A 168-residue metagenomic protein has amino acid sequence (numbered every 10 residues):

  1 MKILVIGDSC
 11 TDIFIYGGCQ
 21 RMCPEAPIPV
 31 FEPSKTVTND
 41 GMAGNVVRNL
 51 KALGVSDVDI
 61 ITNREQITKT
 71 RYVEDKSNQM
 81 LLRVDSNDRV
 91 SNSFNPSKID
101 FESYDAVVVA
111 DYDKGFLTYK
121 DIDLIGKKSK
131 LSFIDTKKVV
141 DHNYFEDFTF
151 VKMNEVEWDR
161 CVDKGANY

Functional and structural regions predicted by a protein language model:
M1-Q20, S34-Y168: Ribokinase/PfkB-type carbohydrate-kinase core domain
P27-S34: Divalent-cation-assisted or electrostatically stabilized phosphate/pyrophosphate-binding catalytic cores
